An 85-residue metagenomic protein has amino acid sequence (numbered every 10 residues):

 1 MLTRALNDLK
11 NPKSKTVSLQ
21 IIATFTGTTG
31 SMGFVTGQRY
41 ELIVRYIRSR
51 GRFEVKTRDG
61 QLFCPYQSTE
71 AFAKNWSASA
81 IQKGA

Functional and structural regions predicted by a protein language model:
M1-Q20, T24-T28: Mixed-charge, Lys/Arg-rich low-complexity intrinsically disordered regions
A5-L9, T57, A73: Intrinsically disordered, low-complexity peptide-like regions
Q20-I21, L42, A80: Generic short N-terminal amphipathic or hydrophobic helices
T24-S68: Basic/aromatic-rich interaction segments and small domains that mediate binding to polyanionic partners
Q61-A85: Intrinsically disordered, low-complexity, charged/polar segments
